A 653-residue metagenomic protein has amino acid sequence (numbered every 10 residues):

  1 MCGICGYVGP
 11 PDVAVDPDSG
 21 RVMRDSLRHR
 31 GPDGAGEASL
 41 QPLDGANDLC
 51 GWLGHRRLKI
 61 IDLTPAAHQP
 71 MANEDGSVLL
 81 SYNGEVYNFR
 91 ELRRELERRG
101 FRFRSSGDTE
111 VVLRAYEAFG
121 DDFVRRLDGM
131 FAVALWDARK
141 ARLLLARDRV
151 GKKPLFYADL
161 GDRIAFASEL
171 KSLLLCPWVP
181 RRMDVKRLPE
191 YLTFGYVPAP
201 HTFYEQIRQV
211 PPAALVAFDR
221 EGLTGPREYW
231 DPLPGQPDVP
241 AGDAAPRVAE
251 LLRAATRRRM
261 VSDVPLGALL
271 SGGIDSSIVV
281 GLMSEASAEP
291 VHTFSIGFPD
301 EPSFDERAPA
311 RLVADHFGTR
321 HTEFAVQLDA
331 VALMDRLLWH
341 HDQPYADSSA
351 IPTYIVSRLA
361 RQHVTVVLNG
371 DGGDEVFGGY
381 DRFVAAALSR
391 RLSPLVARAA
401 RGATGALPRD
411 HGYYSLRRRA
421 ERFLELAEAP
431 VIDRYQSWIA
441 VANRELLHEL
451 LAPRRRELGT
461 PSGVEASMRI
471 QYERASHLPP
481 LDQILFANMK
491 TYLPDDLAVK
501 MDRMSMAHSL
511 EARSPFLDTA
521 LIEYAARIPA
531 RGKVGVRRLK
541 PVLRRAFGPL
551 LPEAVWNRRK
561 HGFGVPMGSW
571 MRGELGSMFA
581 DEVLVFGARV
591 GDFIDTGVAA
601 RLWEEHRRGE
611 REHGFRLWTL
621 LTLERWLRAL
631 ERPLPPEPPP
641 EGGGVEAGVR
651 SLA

Functional and structural regions predicted by a protein language model:
M1-H341, T353, S357, G548-P549 (+6 more regions): Cysteine-centered catalytic environments shared across enzyme families
M1-I4, V22, L175-C176, D184 (+8 more regions): Adenosyl-5′-phosphate
T109-V111, F131-A132, D374-E375, A399-A403: Conserved A3 ("GATE") glycine/threonine-rich loop of ANL adenylate-forming enzymes
L173, S295-I296, Q343, A387-L395: Short beta-alpha connecting loops at secondary-structure transitions that line or flank enzyme active sites
R336-H340, R361, F383-A385, W570-R572: Short low-complexity, flexible loop/linker segments enriched in glycine and/or proline with clustered acidic
V364-D374, G378-Y380: Short acidic/histidine-rich active-site segments
F377-A403: A mobile, often basic/glycine-rich helix-loop segment that functions as the active-site lid/recognition loop
S393-E421: Alpha-helical "lid/cap" subdomains adjacent to substrate-binding clefts that gate access and reposition the ligand
